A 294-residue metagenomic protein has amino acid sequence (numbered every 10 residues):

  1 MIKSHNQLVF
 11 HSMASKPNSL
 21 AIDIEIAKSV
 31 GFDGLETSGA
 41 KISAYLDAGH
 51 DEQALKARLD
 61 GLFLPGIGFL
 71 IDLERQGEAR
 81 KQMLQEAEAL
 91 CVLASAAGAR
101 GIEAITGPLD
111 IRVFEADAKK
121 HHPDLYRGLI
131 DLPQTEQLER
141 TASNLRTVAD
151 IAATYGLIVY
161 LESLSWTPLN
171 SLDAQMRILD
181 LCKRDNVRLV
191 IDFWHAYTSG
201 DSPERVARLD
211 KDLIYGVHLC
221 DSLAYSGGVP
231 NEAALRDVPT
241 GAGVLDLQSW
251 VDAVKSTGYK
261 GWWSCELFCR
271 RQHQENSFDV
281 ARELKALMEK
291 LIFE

Functional and structural regions predicted by a protein language model:
M1-D33, D60, L84, A89-R100 (+3 more regions): Histidine-acidic metal/acid-base catalytic patches
M1-H11, P65-L73, F114-G128, S226 (+1 more regions): N-terminal small/glycine-rich loop or linker at the start of catalytic domains across soluble metabolic enzymes
I26, V30-A48, G68-E74: N-terminal substrate-binding region of glycoside hydrolase catalytic domains
E36, G66-G68, E103, Y160 (+2 more regions): Conserved beta-strand positions in the central sheet of alpha/beta enzyme cores
E36-L59, P108-F114: Glycine-rich, proline-tolerant flexible connector loops at the mouths of alpha/beta enzymes
K41, L70-K81, T135, D237-G241: The substrate-binding groove and active-site-proximal loops of carbohydrate-active enzymes, especially glycoside
S43-Y45, L73-Q76, L109-I111, W166-L169 (+2 more regions): Short, small-residue-enriched loops and turns at beta-alpha junctions that line or gate enzyme active sites
R58, G77-R188: Active-site acidic/histidine proton-transfer and metal-coordination neighborhood in alpha/beta enzyme cores
